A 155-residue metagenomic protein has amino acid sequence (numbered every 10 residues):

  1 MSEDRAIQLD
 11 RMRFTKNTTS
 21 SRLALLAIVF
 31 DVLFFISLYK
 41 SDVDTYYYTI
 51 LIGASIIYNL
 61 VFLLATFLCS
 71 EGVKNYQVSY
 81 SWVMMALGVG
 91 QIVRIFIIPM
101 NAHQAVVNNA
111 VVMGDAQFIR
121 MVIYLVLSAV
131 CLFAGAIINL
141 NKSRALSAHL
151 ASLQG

Functional and structural regions predicted by a protein language model:
M1-S37, I138-R144: Cytosolic juxtamembrane helix and N-cap/initiation of the first transmembrane helix
D4-T18, D42-Y46, L68-S79, N108-I119: Juxtamembrane loop-transmembrane helix junctions in multi-pass integral membrane proteins, especially the extracellular
I7-M12, L63-Y76, A102, C131-G155: Cytosolic juxtamembrane helix at the C-terminal end of the final transmembrane segment
K16-L23, F34-V61, R120-I123: Transmembrane alpha-helix entry/boundary detector in multi-pass membrane proteins
S21-I28, I52-N59, S81-Q91, V122-L125 (+1 more regions): Residues within membrane-spanning alpha-helices of integral membrane proteins, especially the hydrophobic core/packing
F30-K40, V61-L68, V93-I97, V130 (+1 more regions): Residue-level signal for alpha-helical transmembrane segments in multi-pass membrane proteins
S41-I50, R94-V126: Interfacial non-cytosolic loop connecting adjacent transmembrane helices
F62-P99: Loop-to-transmembrane helix junctions at the membrane interface
